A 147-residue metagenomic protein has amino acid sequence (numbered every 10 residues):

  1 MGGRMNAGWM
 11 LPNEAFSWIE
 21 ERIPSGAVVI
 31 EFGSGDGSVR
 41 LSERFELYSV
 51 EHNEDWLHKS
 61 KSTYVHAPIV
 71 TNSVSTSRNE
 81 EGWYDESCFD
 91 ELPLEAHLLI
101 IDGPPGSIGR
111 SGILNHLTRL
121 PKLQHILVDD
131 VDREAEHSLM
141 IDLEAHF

Functional and structural regions predicted by a protein language model:
M1-A7: Membrane-proximal basic amphipathic "stem/tether" segments
G8-P12, E31, N79-G82, G106-R110: A conditional alpha-helix N-cap/helix-loop micro-motif detector
W9-S73: SAM cofactor-binding core of SAM-dependent methyltransferases, primarily the Rossmann-like beta-alpha-beta module
E14-W18, S34-D36, Y84-D90, S111-H116: A generic local structural motif
E21-S25, S42-E43, E91-A96, R119-K122: Flexible, charged surface loops at secondary-structure boundaries
V29, S49, I100, L127-V128: Generic enzyme active-site microenvironment
K59-L94: S-adenosyl-L-methionine
L98, P104-F147: C-terminal substrate-binding/active-site "lid" region of AdoMet-derived donor-dependent transferases
